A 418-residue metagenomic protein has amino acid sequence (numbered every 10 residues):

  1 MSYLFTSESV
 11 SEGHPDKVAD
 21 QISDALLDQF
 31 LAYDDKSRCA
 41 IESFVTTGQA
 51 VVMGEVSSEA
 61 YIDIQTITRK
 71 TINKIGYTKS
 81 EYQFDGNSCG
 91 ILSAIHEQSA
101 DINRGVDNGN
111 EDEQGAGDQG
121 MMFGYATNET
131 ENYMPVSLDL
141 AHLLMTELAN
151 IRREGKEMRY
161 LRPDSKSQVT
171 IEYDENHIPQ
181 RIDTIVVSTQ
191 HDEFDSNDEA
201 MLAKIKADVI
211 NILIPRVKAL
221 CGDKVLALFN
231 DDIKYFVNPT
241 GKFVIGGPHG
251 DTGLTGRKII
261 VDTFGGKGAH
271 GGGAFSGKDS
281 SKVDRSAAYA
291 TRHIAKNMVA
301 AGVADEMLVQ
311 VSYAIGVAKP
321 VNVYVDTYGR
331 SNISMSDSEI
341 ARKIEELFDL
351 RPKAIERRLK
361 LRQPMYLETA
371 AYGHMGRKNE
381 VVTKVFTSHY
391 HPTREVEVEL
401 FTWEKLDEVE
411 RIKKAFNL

Functional and structural regions predicted by a protein language model:
M1-A40, G155, V409, A415: N-terminal, positively charged regions that mediate nucleic acid binding
T6, T66, N73-Y77, E81-I245 (+2 more regions): Glycine-rich, mobile lid/loop segments that gate access to catalytic sites or pores
E8-V10, H14-A19, G115-T130, V244-A269 (+2 more regions): Conserved phosphate/anionic-ligand binding catalytic regions in large, soluble enzymes, centered on
E12-L31, E129-L148, K278-G302: Alpha-helical support elements that line or immediately flank enzyme active sites and cofactor-binding pockets
S37-I41, S165-I171, I233-V237, V303-A314: A short glycine-rich, hydrophobically flanked beta-strand micro-motif that places a catalytic Asp/Glu for divalent metal
A40-S58, I315-K319: Short, charge-patterned binding micro-sites
T46, A304-E306, Y313-L418: Internal helix-turn-beta structural module
I259, F264-L308, K319-D326: C-terminal catalytic subdomain
